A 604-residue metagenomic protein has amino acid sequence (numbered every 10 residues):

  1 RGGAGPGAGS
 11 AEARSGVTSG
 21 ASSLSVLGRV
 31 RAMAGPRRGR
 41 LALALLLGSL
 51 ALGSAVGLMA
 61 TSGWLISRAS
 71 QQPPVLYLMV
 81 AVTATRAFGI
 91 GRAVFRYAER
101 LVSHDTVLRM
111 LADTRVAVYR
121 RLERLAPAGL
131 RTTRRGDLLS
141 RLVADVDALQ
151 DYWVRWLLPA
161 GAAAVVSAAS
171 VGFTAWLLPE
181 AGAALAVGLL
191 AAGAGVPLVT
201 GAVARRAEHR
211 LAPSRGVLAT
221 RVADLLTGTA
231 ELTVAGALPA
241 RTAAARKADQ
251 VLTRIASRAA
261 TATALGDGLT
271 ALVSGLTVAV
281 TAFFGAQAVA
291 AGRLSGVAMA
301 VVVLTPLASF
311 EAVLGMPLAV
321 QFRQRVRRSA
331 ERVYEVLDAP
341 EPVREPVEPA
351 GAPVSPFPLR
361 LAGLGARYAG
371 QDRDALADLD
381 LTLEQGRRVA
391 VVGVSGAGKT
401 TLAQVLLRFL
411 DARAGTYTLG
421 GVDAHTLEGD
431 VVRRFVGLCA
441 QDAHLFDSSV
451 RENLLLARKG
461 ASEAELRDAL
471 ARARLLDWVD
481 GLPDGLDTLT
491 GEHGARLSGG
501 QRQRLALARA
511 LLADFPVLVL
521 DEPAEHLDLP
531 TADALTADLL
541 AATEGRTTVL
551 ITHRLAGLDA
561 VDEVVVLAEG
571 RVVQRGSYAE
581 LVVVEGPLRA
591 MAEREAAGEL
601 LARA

Functional and structural regions predicted by a protein language model:
R1-G20, L24-G28, A537, G545 (+2 more regions): C-terminal portion of ABC ATPase nucleotide-binding domains
V30-G39, P127, R131, A144-W153 (+9 more regions): An intracellular "coupling" helix at the cytosolic face of ABC transporter transmembrane type-1 domains
A44-L50, L158-R210, F283-L294, E311: Transmembrane helices of ABC transporter permease
G63-A84, F173-V187, A262-E331: Helix-loop-helix
L108-A128, R135-L139, V143, H209-V251 (+3 more regions): Short cytosolic helices in intracellular loops of multi-pass membrane proteins
P306-G370, D411-A414, T418, A461-A469 (+1 more regions): ABC transporter TMD-NBD coupling linker
L407: Helix-to-loop junction immediately C-terminal to a conserved catalytic motif
T416, R451-G491, A537, G545 (+1 more regions): ABC ATPase nucleotide-binding domain helical subdomain, centered on the C-loop/LSGGQ "ABC signature"
